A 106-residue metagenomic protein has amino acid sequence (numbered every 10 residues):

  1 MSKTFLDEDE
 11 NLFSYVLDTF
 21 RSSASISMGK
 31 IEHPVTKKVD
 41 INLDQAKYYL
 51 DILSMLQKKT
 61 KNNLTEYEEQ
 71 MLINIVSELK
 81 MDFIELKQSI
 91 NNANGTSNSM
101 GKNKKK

Functional and structural regions predicted by a protein language model:
M1-D51, M55, Y67-K106: N-terminal intrinsically disordered, cationic/polar leader segments that include organellar targeting peptides
T60: Acidic, glycine-enriched active-site microenvironments
